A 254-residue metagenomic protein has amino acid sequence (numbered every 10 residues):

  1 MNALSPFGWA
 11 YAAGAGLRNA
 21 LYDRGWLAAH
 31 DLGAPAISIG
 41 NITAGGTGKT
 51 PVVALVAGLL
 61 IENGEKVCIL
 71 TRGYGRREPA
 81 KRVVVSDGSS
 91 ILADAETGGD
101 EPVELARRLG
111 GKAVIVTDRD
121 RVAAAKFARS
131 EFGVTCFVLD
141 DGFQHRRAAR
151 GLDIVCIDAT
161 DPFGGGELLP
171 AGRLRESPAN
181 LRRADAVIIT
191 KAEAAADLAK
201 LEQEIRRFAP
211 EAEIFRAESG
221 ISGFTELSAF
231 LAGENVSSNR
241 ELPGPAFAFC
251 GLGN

Functional and structural regions predicted by a protein language model:
M1-P35: A transmembrane-helix-recognition feature enriched in membrane-embedded lipid enzymes and envelope glyco-/phospholipid
D31, L55-V114, F127: N-terminal phosphate/diphosphate-binding loop that engages ATP/GTP or pyrophosphate donors across diverse enzyme folds
I37-V56: Glycine-rich phosphate-binding P-loop
E65, F132-T135, P243: Short, high-confidence coil segments that cap the C-terminus of an alpha-helix and link into the following beta-strand
D100, R119-R121, E193, S219-I221 (+1 more regions): Short beta->alpha linker loops
G111-A149: Phosphate-binding/switch loop-helix module in NTP-utilizing enzymes
A128-S130, D141-P243, F247: Conserved catalytic-core segment of NTP-binding enzymes
A246-N254: Conserved strand-helix element at the start of the C-terminal RecA-like helicase core
